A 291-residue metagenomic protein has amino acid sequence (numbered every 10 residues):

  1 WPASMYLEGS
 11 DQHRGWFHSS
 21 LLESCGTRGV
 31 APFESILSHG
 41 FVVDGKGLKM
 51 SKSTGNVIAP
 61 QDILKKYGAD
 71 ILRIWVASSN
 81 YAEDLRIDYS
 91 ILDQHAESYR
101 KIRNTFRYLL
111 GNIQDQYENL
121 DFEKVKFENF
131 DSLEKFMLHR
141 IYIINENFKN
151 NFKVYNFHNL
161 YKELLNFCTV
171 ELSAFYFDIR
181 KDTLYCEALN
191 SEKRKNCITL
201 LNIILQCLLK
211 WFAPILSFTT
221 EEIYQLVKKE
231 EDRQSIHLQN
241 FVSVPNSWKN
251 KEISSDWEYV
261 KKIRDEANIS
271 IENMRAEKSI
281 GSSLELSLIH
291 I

Functional and structural regions predicted by a protein language model:
W1-I74, I87-L110, K162-L165, N196-E221: Structured ligand/cofactor/substrate-binding pocket environments in proteins
H13-G15, V42-M50, A59, Y81-L85 (+6 more regions): Flexible loop/turn segments at secondary-structure boundaries
L22, G26-V30, L48, A69 (+9 more regions): Short, well-ordered loop/turn and helix-capping segments at boundaries between secondary-structure elements and domains
A69, A77, K101, E128-K135: Non-catalytic interaction-recognition regions
E97-L110, E134-I144, K162-L184: Core structural elements
Q116-E146, D178-S270, E277-S287: Acidic, turn-prone loop/beta-hairpin segments
F148, F152-N159: Short helix-adjacent coil turns
I289-I291: Conserved small/polar residues in nucleotide/adenosyl-binding loops
